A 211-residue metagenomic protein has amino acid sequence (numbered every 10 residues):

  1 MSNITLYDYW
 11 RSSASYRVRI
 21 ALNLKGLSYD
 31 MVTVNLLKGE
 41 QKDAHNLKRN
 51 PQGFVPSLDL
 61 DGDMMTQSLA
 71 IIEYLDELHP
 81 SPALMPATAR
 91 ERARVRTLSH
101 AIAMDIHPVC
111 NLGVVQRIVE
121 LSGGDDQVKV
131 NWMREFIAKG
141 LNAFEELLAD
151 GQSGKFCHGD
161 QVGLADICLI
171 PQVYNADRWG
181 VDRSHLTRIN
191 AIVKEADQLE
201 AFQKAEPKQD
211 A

Functional and structural regions predicted by a protein language model:
M1-V128: GST-like domain detector, emphasizing the conserved glutathione-binding G-site in the N-terminal thioredoxin-like
I4-L6, W179-G180, K204: Short, contiguous strand/loop micro-motifs
M31, H185, A205-E206: A generic structural-conservation signal
L36-L37, N190, D210: Conserved beta-strand edge residues that scaffold enzyme active sites
K48, Q198, P207: Phosphate-coordinating loops and pocket residues in cytosolic domains that bind phosphorylated ligands
I102, I106-Q198: GST-like fold's C-terminal all-alpha helical module
F202-A211: Terminal-tail/helix-coil boundary detector
